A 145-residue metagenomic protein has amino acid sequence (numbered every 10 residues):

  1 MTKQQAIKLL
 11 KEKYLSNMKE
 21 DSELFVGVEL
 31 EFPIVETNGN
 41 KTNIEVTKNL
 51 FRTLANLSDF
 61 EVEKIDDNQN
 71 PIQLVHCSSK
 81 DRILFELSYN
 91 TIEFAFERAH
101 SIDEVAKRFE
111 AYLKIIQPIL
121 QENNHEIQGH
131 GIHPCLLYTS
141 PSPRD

Functional and structural regions predicted by a protein language model:
M1-L137: Terminal catalytic/cofactor-binding subdomain
Y138-D145: Conserved small/polar residues in nucleotide/adenosyl-binding loops
